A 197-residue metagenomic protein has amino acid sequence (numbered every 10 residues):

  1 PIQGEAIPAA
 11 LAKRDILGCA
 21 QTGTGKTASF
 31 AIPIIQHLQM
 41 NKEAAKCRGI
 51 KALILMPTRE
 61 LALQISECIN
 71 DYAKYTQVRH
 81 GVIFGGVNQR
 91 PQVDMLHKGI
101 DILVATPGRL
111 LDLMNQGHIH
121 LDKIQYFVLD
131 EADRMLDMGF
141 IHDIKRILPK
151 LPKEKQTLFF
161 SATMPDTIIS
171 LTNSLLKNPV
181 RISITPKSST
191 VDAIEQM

Functional and structural regions predicted by a protein language model:
P1-C19: Conserved pre-motif I regulatory segment
R14-I32: Walker A/P-loop
T22-T24, T58, T106, S161: Conserved phosphate-coupling serine/threonine residues in phosphotransfer and NTP-handling enzymes
G23, G108-L110, D133-R134: Short glycine-rich anion-binding loops that position phosphate/pyrophosphate groups of nucleotides and phosphorylated
P33-N41: Conserved structural elements of the adenylate-forming
A45-N115, K123-Y126, I169-N173, R181-I184: Conserved nucleic-acid-binding Ia/Ib motif block in the N-terminal RecA-like helicase ATPase lobe
L53, Y72, G81, Q92 (+1 more regions): Interdomain coupling/hinge region of P-loop NTPase helicase/AAA+ cores
